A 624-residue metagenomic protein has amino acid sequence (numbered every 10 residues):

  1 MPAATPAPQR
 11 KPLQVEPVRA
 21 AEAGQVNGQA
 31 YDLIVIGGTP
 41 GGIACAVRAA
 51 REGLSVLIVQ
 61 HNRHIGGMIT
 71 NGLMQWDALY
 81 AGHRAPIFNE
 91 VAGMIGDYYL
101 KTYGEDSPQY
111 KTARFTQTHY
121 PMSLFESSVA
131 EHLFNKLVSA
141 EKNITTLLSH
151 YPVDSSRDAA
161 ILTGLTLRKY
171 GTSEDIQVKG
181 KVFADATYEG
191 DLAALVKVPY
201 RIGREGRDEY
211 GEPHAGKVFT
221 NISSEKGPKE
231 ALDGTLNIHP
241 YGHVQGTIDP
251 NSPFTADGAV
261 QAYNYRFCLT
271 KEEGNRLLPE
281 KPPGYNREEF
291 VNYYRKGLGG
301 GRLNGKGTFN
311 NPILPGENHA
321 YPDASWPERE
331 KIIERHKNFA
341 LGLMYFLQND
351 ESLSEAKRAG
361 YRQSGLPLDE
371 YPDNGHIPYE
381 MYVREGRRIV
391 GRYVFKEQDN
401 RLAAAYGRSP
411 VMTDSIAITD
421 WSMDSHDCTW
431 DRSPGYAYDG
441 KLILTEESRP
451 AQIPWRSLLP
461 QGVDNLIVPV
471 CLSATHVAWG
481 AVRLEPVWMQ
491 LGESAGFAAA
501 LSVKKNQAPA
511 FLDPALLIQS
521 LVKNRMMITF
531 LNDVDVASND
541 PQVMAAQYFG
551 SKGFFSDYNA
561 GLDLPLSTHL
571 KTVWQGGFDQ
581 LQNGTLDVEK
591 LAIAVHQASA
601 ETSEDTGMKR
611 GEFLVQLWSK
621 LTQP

Functional and structural regions predicted by a protein language model:
M1-L33, H132, T145-T146: Extreme N-terminal leader/targeting segments of oxidoreductases
L33-L57: N-terminal Rossmann-like FAD-binding beta1-loop-alpha1 element of flavoenzymes
I34, D77-G82, T118-L124, K179 (+6 more regions): Second-shell loop/turn segments in exported
L54-S55, Q60-D154, D158, R201 (+2 more regions): Conserved N-terminal/central alpha/beta ligand/cofactor-binding core
Q60, Q542-K552, N559-T622: Short, solvent-exposed alpha-helical surface patches in non-cytosolic proteins
I87, V91, A130-F134, Y188-L192 (+8 more regions): Stable alpha-helical elements in mature extracytoplasmic
S149-Y151, I161-G164, G171-V182, A186-V522: Flavin (FAD/FMN)-binding glycine-rich loop and adjacent Rossmann-like elements that form
L512-V543: Long, well-structured alpha-helical subdomains associated with metal-dependent extracellular/ecto-lumenal hydrolases
